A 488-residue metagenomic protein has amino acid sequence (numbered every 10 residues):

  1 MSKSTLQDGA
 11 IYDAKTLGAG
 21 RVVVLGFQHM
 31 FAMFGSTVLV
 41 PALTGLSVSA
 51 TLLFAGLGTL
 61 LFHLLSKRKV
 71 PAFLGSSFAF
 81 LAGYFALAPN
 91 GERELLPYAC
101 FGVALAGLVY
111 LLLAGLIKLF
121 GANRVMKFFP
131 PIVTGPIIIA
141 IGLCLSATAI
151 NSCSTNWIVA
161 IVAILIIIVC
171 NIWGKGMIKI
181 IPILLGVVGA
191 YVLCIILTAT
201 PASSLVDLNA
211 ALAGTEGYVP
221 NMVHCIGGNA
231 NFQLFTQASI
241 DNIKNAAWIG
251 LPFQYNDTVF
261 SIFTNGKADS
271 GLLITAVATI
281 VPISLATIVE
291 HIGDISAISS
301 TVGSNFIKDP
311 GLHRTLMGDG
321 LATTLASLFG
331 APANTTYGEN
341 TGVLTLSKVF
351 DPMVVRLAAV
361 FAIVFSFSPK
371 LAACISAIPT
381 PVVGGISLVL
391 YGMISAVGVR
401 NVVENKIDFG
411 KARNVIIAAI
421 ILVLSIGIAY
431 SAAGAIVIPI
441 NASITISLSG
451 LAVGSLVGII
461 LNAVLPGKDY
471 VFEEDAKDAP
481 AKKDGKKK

Functional and structural regions predicted by a protein language model:
M1-A72, A79-R93: N-terminal signal-anchor module of multipass membrane proteins
A10-G20, G45-H63, T279-P352, K483-K488: Membrane-embedded helical hairpins/re-entrant loop segments and their flanking transmembrane helices within multi-pass
M33, Y191-I195, L208-T323, S327 (+1 more regions): Membrane-embedded hairpin module used as a gating/binding unit in multi-pass transport and secretion proteins
F34-L39, A55-F62, A79-A82, A140-I141 (+5 more regions): Hydrophobic, membrane-inserted alpha-helices
V38-L43, F73-A86, G293-V302, N334-L346 (+2 more regions): Re-entrant/interfacial helical elements at transmembrane boundaries that shape and gate the permeation pathway
L46-T51, R68-F80, V125-T134, I178-L185 (+4 more regions): Short, non-helical or kinked segments that cap or interrupt transmembrane helices
F85-G91, N171, N340-V355, F361-F365: Interfacial segments of multi-pass membrane proteins
L95-D207, A359-D475: Membrane-embedded alpha-helical modules
